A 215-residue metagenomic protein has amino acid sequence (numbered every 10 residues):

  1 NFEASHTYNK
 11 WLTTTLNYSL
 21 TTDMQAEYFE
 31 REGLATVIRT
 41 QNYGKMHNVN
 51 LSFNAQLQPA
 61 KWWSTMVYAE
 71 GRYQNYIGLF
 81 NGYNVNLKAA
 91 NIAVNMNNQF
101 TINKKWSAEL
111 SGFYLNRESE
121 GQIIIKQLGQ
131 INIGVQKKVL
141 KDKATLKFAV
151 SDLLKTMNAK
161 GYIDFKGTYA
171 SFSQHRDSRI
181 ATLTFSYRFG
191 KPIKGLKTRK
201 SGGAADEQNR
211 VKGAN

Functional and structural regions predicted by a protein language model:
N1, T13-Y68, I77-A89, A93: Outer membrane beta-barrel strand-and-loop segments of large Gram-negative receptors, especially TonB-dependent
F2-A4, V37-Y43, A55, G82-N86 (+4 more regions): Outer-membrane beta-barrel proteins
F2-Y8, L51-L57, V94-F100, I133-K137 (+2 more regions): Residues on the lipid-exposed face of transmembrane beta-strands in outer-membrane beta-barrel proteins
K10, Y18-T22, G71-I77, G112-E118 (+3 more regions): Transmembrane beta-strands of outer-membrane beta-barrel pores
K10-L16, K61-M66, K104-L110, K141-L146 (+2 more regions): Repeated loop/turn-to-beta-strand initiation elements of outer-membrane beta-barrel proteins
A26-T36, Y73-L79, E109-N116, A159-G167: Flexible, solvent-exposed coil segments and beta strand-coil junctions, predominantly the extracellular/periplasmic
Y43, M66-Q127, N132: C-terminal extracellular loops and terminal segments of Gram-negative outer membrane beta-barrel proteins
V139-N215: C-terminal beta-signal and adjacent terminal beta-strands/loops of Gram-negative outer-membrane beta-barrel proteins
